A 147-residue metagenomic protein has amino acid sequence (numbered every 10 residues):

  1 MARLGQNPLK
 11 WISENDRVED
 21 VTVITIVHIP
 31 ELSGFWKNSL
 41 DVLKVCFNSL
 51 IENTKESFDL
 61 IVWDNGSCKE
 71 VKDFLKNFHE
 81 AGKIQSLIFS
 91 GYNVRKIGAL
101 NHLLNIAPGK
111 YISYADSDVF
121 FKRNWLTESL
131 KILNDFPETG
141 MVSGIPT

Functional and structural regions predicted by a protein language model:
M1-E52: N-proximal low-complexity "stem/linker" segments adjacent to membrane-targeting elements
F47-I88: Acidic donor-binding segment of Leloir-type glycosyltransferases
G91-I106: Glycine-rich, basic loop-to-helix element that forms the pyrophosphate-binding segment of sugar-nucleotide handling
I112: Short aromatic/hydrophobic "clamp" motif used to bind/position activated sugar donors
D116-F120: The conserved acidic donor/metal-binding loop of glycosyltransferases
N124-T147: Conserved donor NDP-sugar-binding/catalytic core segment of glycosyltransferases
